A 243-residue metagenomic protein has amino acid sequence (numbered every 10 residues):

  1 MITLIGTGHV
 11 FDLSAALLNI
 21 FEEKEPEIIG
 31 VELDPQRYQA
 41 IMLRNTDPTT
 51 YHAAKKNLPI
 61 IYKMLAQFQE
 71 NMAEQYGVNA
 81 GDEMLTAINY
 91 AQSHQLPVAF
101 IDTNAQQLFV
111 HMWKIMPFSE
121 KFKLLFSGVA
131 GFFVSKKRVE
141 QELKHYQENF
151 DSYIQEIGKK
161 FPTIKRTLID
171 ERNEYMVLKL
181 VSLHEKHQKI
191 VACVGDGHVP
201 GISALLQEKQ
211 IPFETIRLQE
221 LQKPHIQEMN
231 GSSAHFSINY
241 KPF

Functional and structural regions predicted by a protein language model:
M1-F243: Compositional signal for N-terminal targeting/processing segments
